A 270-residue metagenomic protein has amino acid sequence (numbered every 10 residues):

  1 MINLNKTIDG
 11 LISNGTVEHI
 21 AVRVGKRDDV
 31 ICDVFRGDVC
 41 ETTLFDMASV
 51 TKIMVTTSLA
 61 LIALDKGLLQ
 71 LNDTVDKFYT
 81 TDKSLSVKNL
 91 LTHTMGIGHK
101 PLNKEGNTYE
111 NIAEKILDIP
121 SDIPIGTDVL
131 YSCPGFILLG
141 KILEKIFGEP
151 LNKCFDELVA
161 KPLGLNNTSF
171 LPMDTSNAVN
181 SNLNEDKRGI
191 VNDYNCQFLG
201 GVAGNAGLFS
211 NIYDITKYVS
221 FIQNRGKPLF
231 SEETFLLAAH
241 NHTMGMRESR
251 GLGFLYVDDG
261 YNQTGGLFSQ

Functional and structural regions predicted by a protein language model:
M1-K6: Short, Lys/Arg-enriched, disordered terminal segments
I8-C40, L71, T92, E105-G106 (+1 more regions): A short, well-structured edge-of-sheet supersecondary motif
N14-A21, G37-N89, D122-P134, A203-A206: Short active-site loop at a secondary-structure junction that contains or immediately precedes the catalytic residue(s)
V24, D28-R36, P124, N262-Q270: Short, intrinsically disordered, charge-balanced linker/junction segments flanking boundaries in proteins
K26, V75, Y79, D174: Short, solvent-exposed turn/loop segments enriched in Gly/Ser/Thr/Pro and often Arg
F35, D46, T74-K77, K115 (+2 more regions): Conserved beta-strand positions that form and line the central face of beta-propeller blades
S84-F268: Short, surface-exposed loop or secondary-structure junction motifs that flank catalytic or metal-binding residues
